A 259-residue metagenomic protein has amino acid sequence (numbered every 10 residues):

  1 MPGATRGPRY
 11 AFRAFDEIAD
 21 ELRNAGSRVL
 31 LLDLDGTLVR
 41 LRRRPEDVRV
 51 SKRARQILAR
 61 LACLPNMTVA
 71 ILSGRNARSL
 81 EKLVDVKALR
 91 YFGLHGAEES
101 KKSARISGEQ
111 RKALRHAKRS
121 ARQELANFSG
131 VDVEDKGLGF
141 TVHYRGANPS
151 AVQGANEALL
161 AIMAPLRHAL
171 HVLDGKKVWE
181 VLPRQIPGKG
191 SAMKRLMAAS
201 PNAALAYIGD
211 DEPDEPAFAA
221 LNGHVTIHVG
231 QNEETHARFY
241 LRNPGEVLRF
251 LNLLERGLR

Functional and structural regions predicted by a protein language model:
M1-L34, L38-E46: Non-catalytic pre-domain segments flanking phosphatase-related domains
P2-F12, A25, S51, G188-R259: Mg2+-dependent phosphoryl-transfer enzymes with acidic/Ser/Thr/Gly-rich catalytic loops
G7-R9, E46-R49, T68-A70, L182-Q185: Short, flexible loop segments at the rims of nucleotide/cofactor-binding pockets, characterized by
R28-L30, L89, L205: The start of beta-strands in P-loop NTPase/AAA+ ATPase cores
T37, A77, P213: Conserved Rossmann-like nucleotide-cofactor binding loop
R40-R42, E99-S103, T141, T235-A237: A short acidic, helix-capping loop that chelates divalent metal ions and anchors anionic groups
R49-L138: Active-site phosphate-binding/coordination module
F128, E134-A206, E212-A220, H224 (+1 more regions): Conserved acidic, metal-coordinating active-site core of Asp-based, Mg2+-dependent phosphoryl-transfer enzymes
